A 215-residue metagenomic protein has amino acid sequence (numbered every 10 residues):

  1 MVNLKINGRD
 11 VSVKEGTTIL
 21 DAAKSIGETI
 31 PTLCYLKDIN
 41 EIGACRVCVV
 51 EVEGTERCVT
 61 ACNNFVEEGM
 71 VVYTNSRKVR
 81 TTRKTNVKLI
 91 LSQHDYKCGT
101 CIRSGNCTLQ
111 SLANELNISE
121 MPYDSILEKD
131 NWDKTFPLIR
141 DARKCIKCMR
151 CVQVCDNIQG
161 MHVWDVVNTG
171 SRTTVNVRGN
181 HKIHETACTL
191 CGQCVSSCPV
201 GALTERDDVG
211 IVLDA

Functional and structural regions predicted by a protein language model:
V2, D10, E15-G69, R206-A215: Iron-sulfur-associated redox domains of electron-transfer enzymes in respiratory and anaerobic energy metabolism
N7: ABC transporter nucleotide-binding domain catalytic core, centered on the Walker B motif
G16, C191-G192: Short gly/acidic/polar-rich coil/turn motifs that serve as flexible hinges in modular proteins
R46-L190, S196, L203-D214: Fe-S ferredoxin-like electron-transfer domains and their immediately adjacent linker/connector regions across
